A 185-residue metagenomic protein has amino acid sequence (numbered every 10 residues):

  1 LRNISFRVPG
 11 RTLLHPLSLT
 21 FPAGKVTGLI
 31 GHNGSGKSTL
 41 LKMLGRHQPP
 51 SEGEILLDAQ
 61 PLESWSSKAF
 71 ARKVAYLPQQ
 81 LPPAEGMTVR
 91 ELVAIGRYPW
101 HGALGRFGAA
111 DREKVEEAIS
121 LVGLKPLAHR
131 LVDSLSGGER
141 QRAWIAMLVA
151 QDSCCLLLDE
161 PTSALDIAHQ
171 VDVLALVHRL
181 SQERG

Functional and structural regions predicted by a protein language model:
L14-P16: Conserved structural motif at the start of ABC-family nucleotide-binding domains
I30-H32: The feature captures the beta-strand-to-loop junction immediately N-terminal to the Walker
G45: Helix-to-loop junction immediately C-terminal to a conserved catalytic motif
G53-P61, F70: Conserved ABC transporter NBD signature motif
A94, A109-L127, D152: Conserved ABC ATPase "signature" region
R106, L131-L135, E139: Conserved ABC ATPase signature
L156-E160: Catalytic Walker B motif of ABC-type/P-loop ATPase nucleotide-binding domains
